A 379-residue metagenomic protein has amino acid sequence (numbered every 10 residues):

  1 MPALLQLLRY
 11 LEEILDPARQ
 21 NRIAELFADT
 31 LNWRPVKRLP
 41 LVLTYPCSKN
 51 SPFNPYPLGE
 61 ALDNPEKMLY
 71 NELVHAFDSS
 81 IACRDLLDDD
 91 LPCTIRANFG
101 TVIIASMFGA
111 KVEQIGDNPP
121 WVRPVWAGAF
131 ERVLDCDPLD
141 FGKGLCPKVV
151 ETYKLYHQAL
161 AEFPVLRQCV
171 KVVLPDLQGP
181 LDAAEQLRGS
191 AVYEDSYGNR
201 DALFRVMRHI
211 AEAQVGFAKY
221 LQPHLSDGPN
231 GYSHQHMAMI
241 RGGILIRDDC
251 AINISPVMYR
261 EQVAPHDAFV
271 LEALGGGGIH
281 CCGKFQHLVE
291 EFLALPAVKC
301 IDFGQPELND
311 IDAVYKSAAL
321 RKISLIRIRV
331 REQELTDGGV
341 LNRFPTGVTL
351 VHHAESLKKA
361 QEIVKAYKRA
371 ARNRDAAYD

Functional and structural regions predicted by a protein language model:
M1-N50, L58-G59, H75, P92 (+1 more regions): Active-site loop segments of alpha/beta catalytic cores
P52-K67, R132-P138: Glycine-/proline-rich flexible loop or hinge segments
L58-V112: Membrane helical hairpin/interfacial module
S106, G116-P120, F130-D140, P256-E261: Short alpha-helical interface patches
K111-E131, M239-N253: Aromatic- and acidic-residue-enriched carbohydrate-binding clefts of CAZyme catalytic domains
